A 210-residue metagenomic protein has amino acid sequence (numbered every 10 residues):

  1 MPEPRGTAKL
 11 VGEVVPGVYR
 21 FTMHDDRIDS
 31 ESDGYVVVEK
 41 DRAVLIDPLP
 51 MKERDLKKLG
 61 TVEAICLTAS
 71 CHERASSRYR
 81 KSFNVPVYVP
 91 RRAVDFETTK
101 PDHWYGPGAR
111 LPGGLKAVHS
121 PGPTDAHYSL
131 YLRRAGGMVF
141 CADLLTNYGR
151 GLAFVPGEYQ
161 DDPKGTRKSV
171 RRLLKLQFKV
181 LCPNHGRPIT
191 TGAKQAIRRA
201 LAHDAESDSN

Functional and structural regions predicted by a protein language model:
M1-E3, Y19-S30, R92-T98, H119-P121: Short, solvent-exposed secondary-structure boundary motifs
M1-G6, S70: N-terminal presequences and immediately downstream first alpha-helices
P2, D25, R42-L45, G60 (+2 more regions): Metallo-beta-lactamase
T7, S30-S32, G106, D125-H127 (+1 more regions): Short beta-strand-initiation
A8-R54, S129-N147: Conserved beta-strand hairpin/beta-sheet module of binuclear metal-dependent hydrolase folds, prominently
Y19, V44, C66, Y88 (+4 more regions): Hydrophobic/aromatic beta-strand patches that form the interior of the parallel beta-sheet core in alpha/beta enzyme
S30, L49-G113, A202: Active-site HxH/HxHxD metal-binding segment of metal-dependent hydrolases
